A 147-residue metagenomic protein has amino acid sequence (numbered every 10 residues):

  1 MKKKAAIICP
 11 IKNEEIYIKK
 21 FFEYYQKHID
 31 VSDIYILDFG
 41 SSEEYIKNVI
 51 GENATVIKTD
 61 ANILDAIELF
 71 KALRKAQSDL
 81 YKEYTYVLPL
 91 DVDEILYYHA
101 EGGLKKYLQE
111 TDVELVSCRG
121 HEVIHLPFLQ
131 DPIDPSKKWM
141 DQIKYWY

Functional and structural regions predicted by a protein language model:
K4-A6: Cell-envelope/extracellular polymer assembly enzymes that use nucleotide-activated donors
C9-K20, G40: Active-site beta-to-alpha loop of glycosyltransferases that engages the nucleotide-sugar donor
E23-S32: Short, acidic, metal-binding catalytic loop of nucleotide-sugar glycosyltransferases
V31-S41, K58-A61: Short beta-strand/loop segment that forms part of the nucleotide-sugar
S32, T85, D93, E114: Conserved acidic residues
F39, A61, D91-I95, A100: Short acidic donor-binding/metal-coordinating loop in glycosyltransferase active sites
E44-P89: Active-site-proximal specificity loops/subdomain of glycosyltransferases
E68-R74, Y98-Y147: Catalytic-site signature of metal-activated, phosphate-bearing donor transferases, centered on the GT-A/GT-A-like
